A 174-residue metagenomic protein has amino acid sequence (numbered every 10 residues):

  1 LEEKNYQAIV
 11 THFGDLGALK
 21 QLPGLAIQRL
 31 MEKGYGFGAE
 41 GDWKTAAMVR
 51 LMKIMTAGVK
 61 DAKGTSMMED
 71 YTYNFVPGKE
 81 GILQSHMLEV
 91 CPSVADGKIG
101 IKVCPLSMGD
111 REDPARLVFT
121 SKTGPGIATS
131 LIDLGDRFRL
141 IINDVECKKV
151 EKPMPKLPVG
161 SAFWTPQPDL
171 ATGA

Functional and structural regions predicted by a protein language model:
L1-A174: Anaerobic metallocofactor- and corrinoid-dependent redox/one-carbon enzyme cores, especially those from methanogenesis
